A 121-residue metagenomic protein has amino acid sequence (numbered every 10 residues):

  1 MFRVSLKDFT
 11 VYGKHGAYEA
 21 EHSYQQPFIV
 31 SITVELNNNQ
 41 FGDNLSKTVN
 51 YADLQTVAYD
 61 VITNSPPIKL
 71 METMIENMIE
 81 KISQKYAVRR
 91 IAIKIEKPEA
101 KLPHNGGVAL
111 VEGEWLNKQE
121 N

Functional and structural regions predicted by a protein language model:
M1-N121: N-terminal, polar/charged subdomain of small-to-medium soluble alpha/beta proteins
